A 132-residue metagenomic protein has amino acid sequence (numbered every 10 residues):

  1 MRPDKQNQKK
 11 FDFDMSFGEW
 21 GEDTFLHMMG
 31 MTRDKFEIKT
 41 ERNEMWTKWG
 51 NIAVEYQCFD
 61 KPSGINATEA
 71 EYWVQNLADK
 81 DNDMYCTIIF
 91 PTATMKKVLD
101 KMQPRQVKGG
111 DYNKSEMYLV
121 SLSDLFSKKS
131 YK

Functional and structural regions predicted by a protein language model:
M1-R33, R42-N43: Acidic-basic catalytic patches of nuclease active cores, encompassing PD-(D/E)XK and other metal-cofactor nuclease
K5-F13, K61, K80-K132: Non-catalytic C-terminal interaction segments of nucleic acid-processing enzymes
M15-S16, G50-K61: Conserved functional hotspots at enzyme active or ligand-binding sites that engage polyanionic ligands
F25, V54, T68, N113-K114: Intrinsically disordered, low-complexity, compositionally biased regions/tails
M28, N76-A78: A generic structural motif
M29-K48, V54, A93: Conserved catalytic cores of phosphodiester-cleaving nucleases, focusing on short active-site segments
Q57-N76: Short, positively charged
